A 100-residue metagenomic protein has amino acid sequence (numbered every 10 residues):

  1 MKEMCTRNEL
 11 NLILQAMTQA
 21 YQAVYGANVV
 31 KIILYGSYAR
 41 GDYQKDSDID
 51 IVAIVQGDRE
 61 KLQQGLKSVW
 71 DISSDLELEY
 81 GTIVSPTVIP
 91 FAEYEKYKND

Functional and structural regions predicted by a protein language model:
M1-V30, R40-K45, Q56-D100: Catalytic core of pol beta-like nucleotidyltransferases
S37: Conserved H-loop
D50-A53: Short beta-strand->loop micro-motif that forms the acidic, two-metal-ion catalytic signature in nucleotide-processing
